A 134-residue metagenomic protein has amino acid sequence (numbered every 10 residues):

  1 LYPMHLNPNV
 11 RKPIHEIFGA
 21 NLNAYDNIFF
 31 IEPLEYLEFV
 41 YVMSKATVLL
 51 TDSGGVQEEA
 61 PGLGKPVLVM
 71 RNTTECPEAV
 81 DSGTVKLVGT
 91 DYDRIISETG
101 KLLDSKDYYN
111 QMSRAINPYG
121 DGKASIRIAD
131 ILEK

Functional and structural regions predicted by a protein language model:
Y2, P8-K134: Nucleotide-activated sugar donor-binding and catalytic core shared by glycosyltransferases and related lipid-linked
